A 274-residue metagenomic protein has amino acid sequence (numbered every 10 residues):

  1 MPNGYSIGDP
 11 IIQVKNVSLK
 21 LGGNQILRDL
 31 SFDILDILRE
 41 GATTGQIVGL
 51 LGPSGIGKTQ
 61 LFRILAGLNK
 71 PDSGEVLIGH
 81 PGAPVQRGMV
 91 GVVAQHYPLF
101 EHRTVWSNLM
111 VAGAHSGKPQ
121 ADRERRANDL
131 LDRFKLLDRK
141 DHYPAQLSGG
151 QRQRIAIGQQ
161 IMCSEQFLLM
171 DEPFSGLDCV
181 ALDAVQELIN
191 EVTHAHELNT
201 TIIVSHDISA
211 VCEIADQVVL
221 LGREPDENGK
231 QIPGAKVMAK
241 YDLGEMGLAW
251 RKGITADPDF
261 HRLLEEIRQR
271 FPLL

Functional and structural regions predicted by a protein language model:
L51-P53: The feature captures the beta-strand-to-loop junction immediately N-terminal to the Walker
A66: Helix-to-loop junction immediately C-terminal to a conserved catalytic motif
R103-M110: Short coil-to-helix segment of the ABC ATPase nucleotide-binding domain corresponding to the Q-loop/switch region
M110, A121-R139, I189-E191: Conserved ABC ATPase "signature" region
H142, C163: Conserved signature/switch motifs of ABC ATPase nucleotide-binding domains
Y143-L147, Q151: Conserved ABC ATPase signature
L168-E172: Catalytic Walker B motif of ABC-type/P-loop ATPase nucleotide-binding domains
L182-E197: Helical segment within the ABC ATPase nucleotide-binding domain
